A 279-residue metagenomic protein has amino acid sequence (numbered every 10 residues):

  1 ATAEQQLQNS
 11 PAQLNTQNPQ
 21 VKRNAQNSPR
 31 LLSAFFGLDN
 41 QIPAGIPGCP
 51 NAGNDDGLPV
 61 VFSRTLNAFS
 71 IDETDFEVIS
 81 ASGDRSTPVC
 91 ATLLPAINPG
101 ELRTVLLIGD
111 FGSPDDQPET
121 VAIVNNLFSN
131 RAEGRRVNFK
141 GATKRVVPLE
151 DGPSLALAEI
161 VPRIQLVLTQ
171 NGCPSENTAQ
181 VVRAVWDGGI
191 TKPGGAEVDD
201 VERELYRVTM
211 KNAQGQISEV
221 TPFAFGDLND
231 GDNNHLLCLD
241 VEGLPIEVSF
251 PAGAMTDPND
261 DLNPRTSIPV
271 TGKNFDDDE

Functional and structural regions predicted by a protein language model:
E4-E279: Non-catalytic beta-sheet/beta-sandwich ligand-binding modules that flank or precede catalytic cores
